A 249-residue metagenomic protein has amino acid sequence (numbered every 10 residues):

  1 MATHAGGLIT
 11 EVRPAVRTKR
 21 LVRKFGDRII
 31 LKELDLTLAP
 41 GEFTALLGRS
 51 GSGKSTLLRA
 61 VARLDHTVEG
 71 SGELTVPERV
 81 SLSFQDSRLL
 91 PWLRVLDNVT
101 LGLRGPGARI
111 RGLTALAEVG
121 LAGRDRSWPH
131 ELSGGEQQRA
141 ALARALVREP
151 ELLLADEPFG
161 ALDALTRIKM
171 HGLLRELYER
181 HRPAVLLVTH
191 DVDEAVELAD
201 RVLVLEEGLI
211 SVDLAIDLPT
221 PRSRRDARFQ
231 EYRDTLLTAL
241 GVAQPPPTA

Functional and structural regions predicted by a protein language model:
V16, L31-E33: Conserved structural motif at the start of ABC-family nucleotide-binding domains
L47-R49: The feature captures the beta-strand-to-loop junction immediately N-terminal to the Walker
A62: Helix-to-loop junction immediately C-terminal to a conserved catalytic motif
W128-L132, E136: Conserved ABC ATPase signature
L142: Hydrophobic anchor residue at the start of the ABC signature
V147-E151: A short, proline-enriched helix->beta-strand linker immediately N-terminal to the Walker B motif in ABC-type P-loop
L153-D156: Catalytic Walker B motif of ABC-type/P-loop ATPase nucleotide-binding domains
